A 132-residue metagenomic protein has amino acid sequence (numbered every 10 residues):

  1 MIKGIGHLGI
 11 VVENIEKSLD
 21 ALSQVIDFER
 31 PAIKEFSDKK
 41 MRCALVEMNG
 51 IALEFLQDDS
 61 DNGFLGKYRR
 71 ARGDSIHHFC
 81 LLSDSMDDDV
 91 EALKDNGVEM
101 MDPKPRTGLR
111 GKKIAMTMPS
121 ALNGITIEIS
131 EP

Functional and structural regions predicted by a protein language model:
M1, A44-E47, E54, L81 (+1 more regions): Vicinal oxygen chelate
M1-L19, D74-S83: N-terminal beta-strand motif that seeds the catalytic metal site of vicinal oxygen chelate
G4-G6, V25-M41, S60-H77, N96-I114: A cross-kingdom feature marking solvent-exposed beta-strand/loop segments within repeated, beta-rich binding/scaffold
S18-S23, L93: Conserved active-site tyrosine of GNAT-family acetyltransferases
A52, D58-S60: Short, conserved turn/kink motifs that form compact alpha/beta structural patches or helix kinks used as
